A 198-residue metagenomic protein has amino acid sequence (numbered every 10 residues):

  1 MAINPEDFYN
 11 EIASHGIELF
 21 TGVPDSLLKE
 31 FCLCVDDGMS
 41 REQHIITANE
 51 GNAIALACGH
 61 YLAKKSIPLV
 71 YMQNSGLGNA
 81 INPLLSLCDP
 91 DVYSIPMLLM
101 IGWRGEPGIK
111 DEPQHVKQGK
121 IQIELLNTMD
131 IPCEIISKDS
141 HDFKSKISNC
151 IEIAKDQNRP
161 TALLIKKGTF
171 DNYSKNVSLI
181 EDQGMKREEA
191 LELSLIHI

Functional and structural regions predicted by a protein language model:
M1-H15, K186-L193: N-terminal amphipathic/basic leader segments beginning at the initiator methionine
D25-L27, R104-G105, I165-F170: Glycine-rich beta-alpha junction loops
K29-R104: Thiamine diphosphate
F31-C34, A80-P83, I109-Q114, N172-S178: Short acidic, glycine/serine/threonine-rich loops at helix termini
M39, T161-L193: Conformationally flexible catalytic loops at phosphate/diphosphate-handling active centers
K110-N149: Conserved thiamine diphosphate
I196-I198: Conserved small/polar residues in nucleotide/adenosyl-binding loops
